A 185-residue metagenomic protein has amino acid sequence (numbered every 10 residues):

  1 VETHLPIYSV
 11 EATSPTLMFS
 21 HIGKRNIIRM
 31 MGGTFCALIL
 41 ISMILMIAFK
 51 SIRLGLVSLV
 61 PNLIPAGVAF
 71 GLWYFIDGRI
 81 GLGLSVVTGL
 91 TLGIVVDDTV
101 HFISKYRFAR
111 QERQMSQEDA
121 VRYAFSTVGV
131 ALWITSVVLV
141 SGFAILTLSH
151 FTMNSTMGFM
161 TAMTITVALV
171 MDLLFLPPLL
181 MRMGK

Functional and structural regions predicted by a protein language model:
V1-E2: A short beta-strand structural signal in non-transmembrane regions
L5-K185: Membrane-embedded transmembrane helical bundles of large multi-pass transporters/channels
